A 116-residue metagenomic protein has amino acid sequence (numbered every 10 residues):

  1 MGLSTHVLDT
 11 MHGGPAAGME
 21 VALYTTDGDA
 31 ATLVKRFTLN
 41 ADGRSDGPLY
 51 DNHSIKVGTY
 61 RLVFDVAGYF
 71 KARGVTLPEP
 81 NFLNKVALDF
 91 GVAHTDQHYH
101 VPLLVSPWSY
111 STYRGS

Functional and structural regions predicted by a protein language model:
G2-D89, H100-P102: Beta-strand-dominated extracellular/periplasmic modules and repeats in secreted or surface-exposed proteins
A93-S116: Compositionally biased low-complexity segments at domain edges in trafficked proteins and select soluble regulators
